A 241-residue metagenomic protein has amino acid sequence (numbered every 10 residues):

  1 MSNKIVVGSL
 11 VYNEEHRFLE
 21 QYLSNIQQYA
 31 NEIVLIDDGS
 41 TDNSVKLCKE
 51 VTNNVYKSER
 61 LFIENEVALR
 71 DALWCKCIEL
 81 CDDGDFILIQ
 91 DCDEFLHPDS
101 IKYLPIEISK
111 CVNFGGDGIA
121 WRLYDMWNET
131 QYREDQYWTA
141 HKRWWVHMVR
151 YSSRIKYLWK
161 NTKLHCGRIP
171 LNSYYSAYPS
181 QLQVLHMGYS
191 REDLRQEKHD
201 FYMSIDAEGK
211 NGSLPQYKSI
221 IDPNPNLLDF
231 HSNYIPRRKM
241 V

Functional and structural regions predicted by a protein language model:
K4-V6: Cell-envelope/extracellular polymer assembly enzymes that use nucleotide-activated donors
N13-Y29: Short, well-formed alpha-helical segments that are part of the catalytic scaffolds of diverse glycosyltransferases
R17, L61-R70: A short, glycine-/small-residue-rich helix N-cap motif at loop->alpha-helix starts within glycosyltransferase
I26, N31-G39, S58: Short beta-strand/loop segment that forms part of the nucleotide-sugar
D37-L47, F62: A conserved acidic beta->alpha catalytic loop
V67-W74, H97-V241: Catalytic-site signature of metal-activated, phosphate-bearing donor transferases, centered on the GT-A/GT-A-like
D71-F86: Active-site nucleotide-sugar/metal-binding loop of Leloir-type enzymes
D82-H97: Short beta-strand-to-loop acidic/aromatic patch adjacent to the donor-nucleotide binding site
